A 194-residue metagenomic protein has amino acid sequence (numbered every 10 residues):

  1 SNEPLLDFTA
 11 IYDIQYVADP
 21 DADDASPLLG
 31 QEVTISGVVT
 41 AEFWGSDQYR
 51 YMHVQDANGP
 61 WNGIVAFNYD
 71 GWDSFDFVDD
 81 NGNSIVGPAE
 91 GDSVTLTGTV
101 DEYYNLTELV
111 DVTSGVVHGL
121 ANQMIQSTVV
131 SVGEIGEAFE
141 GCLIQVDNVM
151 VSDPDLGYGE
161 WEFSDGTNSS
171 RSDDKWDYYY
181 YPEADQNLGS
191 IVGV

Functional and structural regions predicted by a protein language model:
N2-V194: Extended non-catalytic accessory segments flanking core domains
